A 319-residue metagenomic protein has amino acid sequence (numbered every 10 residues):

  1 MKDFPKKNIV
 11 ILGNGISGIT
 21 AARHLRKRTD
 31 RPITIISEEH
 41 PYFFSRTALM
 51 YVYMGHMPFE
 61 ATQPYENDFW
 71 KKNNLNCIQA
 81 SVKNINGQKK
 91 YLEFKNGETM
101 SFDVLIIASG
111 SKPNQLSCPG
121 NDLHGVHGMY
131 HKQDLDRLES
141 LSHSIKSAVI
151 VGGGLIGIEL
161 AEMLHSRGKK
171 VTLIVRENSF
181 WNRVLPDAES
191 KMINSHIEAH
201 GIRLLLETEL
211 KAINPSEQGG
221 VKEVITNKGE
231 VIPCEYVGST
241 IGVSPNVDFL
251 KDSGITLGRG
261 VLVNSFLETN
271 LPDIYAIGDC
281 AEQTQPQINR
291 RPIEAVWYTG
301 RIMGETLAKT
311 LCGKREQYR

Functional and structural regions predicted by a protein language model:
K2-L75, M163-L185: Beta1-alpha1 glycine-rich phosphate/pyrophosphate-binding loop at the start of Rossmann-like nucleotide-binding domains
K6-N8, S144-S147, E207: Phosphate-coordination loops involved in phosphoryl transfer and adenosine-cofactor binding
G13-I16, Y130, G152-G154: Glycine-rich Rossmann-fold phosphate-binding loop(s) that bind the pyrophosphate of adenine dinucleotide cofactors
N76-F94, M100, R167-V263, R315: A Rossmann-like FAD-binding core segment of flavoenzymes
F94, I107-A108, I150, T226 (+2 more regions): Redox-cofactor binding/interface segments in oxidoreductases and associated redox assembly factors
N96-S140: Glycine/serine-rich phosphate-binding loop and adjoining beta1-alpha1 elements at the start of nucleotide-handling
D122-S144, E217-G220, E230-K309: FAD-site-proximal beta/loop scaffold in flavoenzymes
R137-L185, V221: Rossmann-like NAD(P)H-binding beta-loop-alpha module
